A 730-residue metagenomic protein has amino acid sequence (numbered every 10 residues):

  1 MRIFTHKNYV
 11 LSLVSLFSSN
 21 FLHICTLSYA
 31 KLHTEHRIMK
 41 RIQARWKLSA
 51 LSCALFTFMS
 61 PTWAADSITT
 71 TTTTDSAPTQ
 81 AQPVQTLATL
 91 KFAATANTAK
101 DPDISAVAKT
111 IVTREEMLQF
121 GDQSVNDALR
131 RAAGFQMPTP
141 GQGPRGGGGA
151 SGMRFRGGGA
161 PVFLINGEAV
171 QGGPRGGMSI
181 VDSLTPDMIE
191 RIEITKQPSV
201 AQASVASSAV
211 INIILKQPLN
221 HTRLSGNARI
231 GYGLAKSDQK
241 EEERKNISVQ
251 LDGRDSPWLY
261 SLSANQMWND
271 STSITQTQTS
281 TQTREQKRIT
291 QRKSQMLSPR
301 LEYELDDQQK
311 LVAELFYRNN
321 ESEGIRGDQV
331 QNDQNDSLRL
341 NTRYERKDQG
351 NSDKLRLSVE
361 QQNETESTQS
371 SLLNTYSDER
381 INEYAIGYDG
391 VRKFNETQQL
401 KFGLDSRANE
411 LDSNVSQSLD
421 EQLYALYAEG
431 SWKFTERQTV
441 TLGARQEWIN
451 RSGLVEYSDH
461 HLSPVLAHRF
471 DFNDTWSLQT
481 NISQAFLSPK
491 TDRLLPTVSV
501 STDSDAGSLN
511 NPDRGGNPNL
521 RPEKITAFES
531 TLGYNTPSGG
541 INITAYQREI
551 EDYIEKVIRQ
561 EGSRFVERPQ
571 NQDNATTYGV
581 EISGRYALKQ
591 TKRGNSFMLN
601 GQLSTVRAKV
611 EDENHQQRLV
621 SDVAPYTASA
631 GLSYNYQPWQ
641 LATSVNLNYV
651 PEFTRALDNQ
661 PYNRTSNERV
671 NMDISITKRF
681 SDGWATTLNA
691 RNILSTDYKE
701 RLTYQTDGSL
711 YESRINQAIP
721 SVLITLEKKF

Functional and structural regions predicted by a protein language model:
T73, N269-S298, E304, Q308-L355 (+2 more regions): Flexible loop and strand-edge segments within Gram-negative outer membrane beta-barrel domains
T89-F120, P161: N-terminal periplasmic "start-of-domain" segments of outer-membrane beta-barrel proteins
A93, D101, N126-G172: Extracytoplasmic beta-strand/coil segments of soluble accessory domains associated with Gram-negative outer-membrane
E168-K196, V249: Short acidic/polar hinge/loop motifs at secondary-structure boundaries that mediate gating or recognition
P186-N227, K729: A beta-strand signature from Gram-negative outer-membrane beta-barrel systems, especially the internal plug domain
D333-R339, K347, E379, Q484-E549 (+4 more regions): Outer-membrane beta-barrel signature, preferentially recognizing the C-terminal barrel domain of Gram-negative
F486, Y649-T654, I676-F730: C-terminal beta-signal and adjacent terminal beta-strands/loops of Gram-negative outer-membrane beta-barrel proteins
Y546-I550, V566-L657: Gram-negative outer-membrane beta-barrel transporters
